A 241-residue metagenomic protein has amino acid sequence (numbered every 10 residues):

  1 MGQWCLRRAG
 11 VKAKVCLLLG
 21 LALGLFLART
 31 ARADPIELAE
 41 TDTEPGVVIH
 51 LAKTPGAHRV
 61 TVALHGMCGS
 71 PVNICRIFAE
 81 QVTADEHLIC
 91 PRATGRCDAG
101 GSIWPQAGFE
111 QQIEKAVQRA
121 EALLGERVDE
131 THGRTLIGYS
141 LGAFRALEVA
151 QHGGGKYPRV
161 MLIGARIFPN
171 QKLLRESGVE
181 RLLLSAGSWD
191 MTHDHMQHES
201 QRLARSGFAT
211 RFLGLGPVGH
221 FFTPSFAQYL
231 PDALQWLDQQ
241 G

Functional and structural regions predicted by a protein language model:
I36-A52, H58-D129: Serine-hydrolase catalytic machinery in alpha/beta-hydrolase-like enzymes
A93, M161-P169: Active-site nucleophile loop of the alpha/beta-hydrolase fold
V128-Y139: Alpha/beta-hydrolase fold nucleophile elbow
T135, R159-M161: Residue in the alpha/beta-hydrolase core beta-strand immediately N-terminal to the catalytic nucleophile
G138-G142, A146: Gly/Ala-rich beta-loop-alpha elbow adjacent to hydrolase catalytic centers
E148-P158: Conserved hydrolase catalytic core segment
S185, D194-G241: C-terminal catalytic histidine-bearing segment of alpha/beta-hydrolase fold enzymes
